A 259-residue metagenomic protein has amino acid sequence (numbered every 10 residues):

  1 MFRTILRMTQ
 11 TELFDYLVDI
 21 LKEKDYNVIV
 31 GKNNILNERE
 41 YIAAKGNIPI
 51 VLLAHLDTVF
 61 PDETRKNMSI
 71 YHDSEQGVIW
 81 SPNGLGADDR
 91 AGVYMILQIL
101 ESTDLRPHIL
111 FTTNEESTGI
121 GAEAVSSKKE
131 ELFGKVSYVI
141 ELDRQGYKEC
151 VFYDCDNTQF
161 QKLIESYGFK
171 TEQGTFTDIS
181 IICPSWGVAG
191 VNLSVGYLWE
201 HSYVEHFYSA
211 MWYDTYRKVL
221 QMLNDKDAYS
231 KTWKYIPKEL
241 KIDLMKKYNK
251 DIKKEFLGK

Functional and structural regions predicted by a protein language model:
R3-I48: A non-catalytic alpha/beta surface segment that caps or lines the substrate-entry region of metallo-dependent hydrolase
E23-N33, I70-D73, Y167-T171: Short secondary-structure junctions
V30, A44-R106: Active-site metal-coordination/substrate-binding segment of hydrolases, especially metallo-dependent peptidases
N83-I164, T171: Acidic/histidine-rich catalytic neighborhood of metal-dependent amide-processing enzymes
C150-W186, F256-K259: An extended, acidic, His-containing surface patch that forms the Zn2+-binding/catalytic region of metallohydrolases
K170-T215: Zn-dependent metallopeptidase/amidohydrolase metal-coordination segment
W199-K259: His/Asp/Glu-rich mid-to-C-terminal helical/loop segments that flank catalytic regions of hydrolases
